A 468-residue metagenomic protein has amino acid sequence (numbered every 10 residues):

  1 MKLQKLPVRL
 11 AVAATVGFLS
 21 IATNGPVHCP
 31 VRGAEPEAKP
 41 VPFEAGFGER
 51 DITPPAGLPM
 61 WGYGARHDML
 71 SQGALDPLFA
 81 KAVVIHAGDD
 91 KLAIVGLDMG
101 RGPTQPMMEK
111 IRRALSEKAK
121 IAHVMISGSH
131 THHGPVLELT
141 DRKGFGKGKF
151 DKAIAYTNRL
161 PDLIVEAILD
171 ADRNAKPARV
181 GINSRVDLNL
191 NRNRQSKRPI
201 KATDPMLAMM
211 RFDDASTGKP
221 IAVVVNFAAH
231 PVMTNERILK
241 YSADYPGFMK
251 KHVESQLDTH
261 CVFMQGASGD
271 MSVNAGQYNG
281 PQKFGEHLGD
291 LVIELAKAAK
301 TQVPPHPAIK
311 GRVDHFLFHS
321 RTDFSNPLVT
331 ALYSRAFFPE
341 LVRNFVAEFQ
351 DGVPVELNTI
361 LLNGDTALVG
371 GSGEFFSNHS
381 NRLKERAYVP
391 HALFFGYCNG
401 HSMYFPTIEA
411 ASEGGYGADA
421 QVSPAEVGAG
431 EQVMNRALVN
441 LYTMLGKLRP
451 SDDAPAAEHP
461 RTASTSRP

Functional and structural regions predicted by a protein language model:
M1-V27: Bacterial N-terminal signal peptides that target proteins for export
V8-L10, R32, G134-V136: Alpha-helical and His/Cys-centered functional microenvironments
F18-K39, S466-P468: Bacterial Sec-dependent signal peptides at the C-terminal "C-region" and cleavage site
E35-H260, M264-M271, Q277-E286, A296 (+1 more regions): Conserved beta-alpha junction segments in alpha/beta enzyme cores
G289: Charged, flexible cofactor/metal-binding loops and thiol motifs
